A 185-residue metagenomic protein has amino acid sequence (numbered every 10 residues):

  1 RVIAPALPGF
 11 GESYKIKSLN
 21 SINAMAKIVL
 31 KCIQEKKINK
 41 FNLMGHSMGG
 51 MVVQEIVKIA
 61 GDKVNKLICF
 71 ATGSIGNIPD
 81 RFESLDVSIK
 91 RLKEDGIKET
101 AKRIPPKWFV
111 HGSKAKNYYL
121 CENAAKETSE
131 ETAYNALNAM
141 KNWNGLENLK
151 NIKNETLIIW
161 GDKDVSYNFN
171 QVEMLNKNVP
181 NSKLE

Functional and structural regions predicted by a protein language model:
R1-M44: Active-site loop/oxyanion-hole signature of alpha/beta-hydrolase fold enzymes
G45-G49, V53: Gly/Ala-rich beta-loop-alpha elbow adjacent to hydrolase catalytic centers
Q54-I59, V64-D95, E99: Flexible "cap/lid" loop of the alpha/beta hydrolase fold
V64-N65, V179-S182: Core-facing hydrophobic residues within beta-strands of well-ordered domains
N77-E83, E94-N151: Conserved alpha/beta-hydrolase catalytic His-Asp/Glu region
I152, I158-W160, D164: Short beta-strand/loop motif that positions the catalytic acidic residue of the alpha/beta-hydrolase fold
V165-Q171: Conserved alpha/beta-hydrolase "acid-adjacent" motif
